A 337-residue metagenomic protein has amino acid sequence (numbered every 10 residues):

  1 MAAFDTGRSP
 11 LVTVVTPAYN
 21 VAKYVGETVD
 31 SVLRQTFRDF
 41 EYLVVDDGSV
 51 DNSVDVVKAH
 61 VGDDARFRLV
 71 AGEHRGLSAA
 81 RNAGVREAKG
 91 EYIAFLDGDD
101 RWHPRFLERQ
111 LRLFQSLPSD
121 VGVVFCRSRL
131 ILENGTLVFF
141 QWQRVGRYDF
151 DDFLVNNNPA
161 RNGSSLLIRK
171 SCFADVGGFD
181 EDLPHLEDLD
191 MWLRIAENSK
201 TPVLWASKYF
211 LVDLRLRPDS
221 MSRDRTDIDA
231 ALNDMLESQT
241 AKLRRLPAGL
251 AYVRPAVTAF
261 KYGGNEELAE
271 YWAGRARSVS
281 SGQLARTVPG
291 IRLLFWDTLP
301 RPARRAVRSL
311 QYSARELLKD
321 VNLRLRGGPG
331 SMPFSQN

Functional and structural regions predicted by a protein language model:
M1-A230: Nucleotide-sugar donor-binding/catalytic module of glycosyltransferases that assemble extracellular/cell-envelope
A2-G7, E197, A206-L211, R215-N337: C-terminal subregions of glycosyltransferases and related glycan-biosynthesis enzymes
